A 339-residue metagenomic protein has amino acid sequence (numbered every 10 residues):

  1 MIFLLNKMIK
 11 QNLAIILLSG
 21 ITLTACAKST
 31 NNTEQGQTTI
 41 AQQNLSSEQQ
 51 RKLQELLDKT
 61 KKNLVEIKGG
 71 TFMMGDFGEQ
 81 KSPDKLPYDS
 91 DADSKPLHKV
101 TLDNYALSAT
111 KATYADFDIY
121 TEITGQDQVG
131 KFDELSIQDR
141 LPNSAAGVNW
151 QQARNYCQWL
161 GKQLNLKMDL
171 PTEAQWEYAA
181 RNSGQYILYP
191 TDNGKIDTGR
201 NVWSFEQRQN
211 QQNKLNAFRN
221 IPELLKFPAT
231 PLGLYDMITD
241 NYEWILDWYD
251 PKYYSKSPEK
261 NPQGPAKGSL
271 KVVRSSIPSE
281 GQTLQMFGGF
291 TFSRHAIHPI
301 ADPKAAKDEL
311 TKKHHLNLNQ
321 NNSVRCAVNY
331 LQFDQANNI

Functional and structural regions predicted by a protein language model:
L4-L13: Bacterial N-terminal signal peptides that target proteins for export
I15-T22: Bacterial N-terminal signal peptides
A27-K28, N32-T33, D76-D89, K99-N193 (+2 more regions): Active-site microenvironments of metalloenzymes and redox enzymes
T30-N44: Short, low-complexity, disordered segments immediately C-terminal to signal peptides in bacterial exported proteins
R51-Q54, K85-P96, P231, A296-A301 (+1 more regions): Short, P/G- and charge-enriched loop/turn segments at secondary-structure junctions
N63-M73: Mature N-terminal segment immediately following signal peptide/propeptide cleavage in secreted/periplasmic
M73, D139, W150-A296, I300 (+2 more regions): Functional-site microenvironments in short loops/helix caps that host divalent-cation chemistry
H315-Q335: Short, structured beta-strand segments at or near domain termini in extracellular proteins/domains
